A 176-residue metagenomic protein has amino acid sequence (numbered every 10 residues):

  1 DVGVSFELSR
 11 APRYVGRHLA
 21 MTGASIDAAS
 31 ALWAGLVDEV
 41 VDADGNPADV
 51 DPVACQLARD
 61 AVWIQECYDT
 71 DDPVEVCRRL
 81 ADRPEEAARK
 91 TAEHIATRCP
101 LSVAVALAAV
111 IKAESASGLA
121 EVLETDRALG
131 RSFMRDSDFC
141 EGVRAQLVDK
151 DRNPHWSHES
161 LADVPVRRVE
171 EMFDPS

Functional and structural regions predicted by a protein language model:
D1-V62: Conserved catalytic cores of soluble enzyme domains, especially glycine-rich substrate-binding beta-alpha loops
F6, R89-K90, A128: Positions in alpha-helical segments
L8, Y14-R17, R83, A87 (+1 more regions): Residue-level signal for well-ordered alpha-helical segments
P12, D27, D42, D72 (+3 more regions): Helix N-cap and loop-to-helix transition residues
V41-R98: Amphipathic alpha-helical blocks and their helix-capping loop/short-beta junctions
L80-E86, I95, P100-L101, V105-S176: Long, low-complexity C-terminal extensions of enzymes
